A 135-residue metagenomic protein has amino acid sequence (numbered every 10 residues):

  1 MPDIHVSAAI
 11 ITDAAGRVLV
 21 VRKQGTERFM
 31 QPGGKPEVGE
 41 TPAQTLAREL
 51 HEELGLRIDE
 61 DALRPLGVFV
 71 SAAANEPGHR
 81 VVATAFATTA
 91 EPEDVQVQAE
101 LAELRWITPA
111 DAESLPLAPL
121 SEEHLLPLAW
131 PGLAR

Functional and structural regions predicted by a protein language model:
M1-V18, K35, A87: Conserved N-terminal beta-strand and adjoining loop/helix that marks the start of the Nudix/MutT-like hydrolase domain
I4, F69-V95: Active-site-adjacent beta-strand/loop module that shapes the phosphate/pyrophosphate-binding cleft
D13, R17-E53, R57: Conserved Nudix-box catalytic region and its N-terminal flanking loop in Nudix hydrolases and closely related
D13-G16, T89-D94, P109-D111: Short loop segments at secondary-structure junctions
V20, A85-A87, W106: Conserved hydrophobic/aromatic beta-strand scaffold that supports enzyme active sites
Q24-F29, V95-R135: Nudix hydrolase/Nudix homology domain
P36-T41, E76-P77, V81, A99-A102 (+1 more regions): Residues at secondary-structure transition points
R57-G67: A short coil-to-beta-strand element that immediately follows conserved catalytic motifs
